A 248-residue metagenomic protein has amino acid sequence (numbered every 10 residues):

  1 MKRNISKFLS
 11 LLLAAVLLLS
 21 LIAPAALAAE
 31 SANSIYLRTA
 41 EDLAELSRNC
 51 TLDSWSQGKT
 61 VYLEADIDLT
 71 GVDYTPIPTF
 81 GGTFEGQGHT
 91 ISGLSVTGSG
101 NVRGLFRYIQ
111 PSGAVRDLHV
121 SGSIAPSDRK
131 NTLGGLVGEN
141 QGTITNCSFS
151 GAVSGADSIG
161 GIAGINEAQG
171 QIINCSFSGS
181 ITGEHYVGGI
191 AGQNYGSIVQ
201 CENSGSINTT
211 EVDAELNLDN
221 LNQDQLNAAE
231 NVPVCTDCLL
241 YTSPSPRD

Functional and structural regions predicted by a protein language model:
K2-L12: Bacterial N-terminal signal peptides that target proteins for export
A26-S243: Surface-exposed repetitive/solenoidal architectures
P244-D248: A short, hydrophobic C-terminal helix/tail in secreted or cell-surface proteins
